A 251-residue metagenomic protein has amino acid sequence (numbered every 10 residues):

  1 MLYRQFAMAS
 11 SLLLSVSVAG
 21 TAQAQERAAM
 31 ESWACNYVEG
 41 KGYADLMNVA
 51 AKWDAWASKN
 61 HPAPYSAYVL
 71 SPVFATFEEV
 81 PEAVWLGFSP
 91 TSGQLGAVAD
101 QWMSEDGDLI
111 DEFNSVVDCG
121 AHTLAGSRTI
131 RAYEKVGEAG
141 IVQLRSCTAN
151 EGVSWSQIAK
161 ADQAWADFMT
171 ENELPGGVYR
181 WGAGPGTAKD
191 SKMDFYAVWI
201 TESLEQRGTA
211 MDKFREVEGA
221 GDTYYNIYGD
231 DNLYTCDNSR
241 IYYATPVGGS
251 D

Functional and structural regions predicted by a protein language model:
M1-S10: Bacterial N-terminal signal peptides that target proteins for export
A9-S17: Bacterial N-terminal signal peptides
A19-T21: N-terminal signal peptide c-region/cleavage motif recognized by signal peptidases
Q23-D251: Short S/T/G/P-rich N-terminal loop/turn motif that feeds into the first structured element of a domain
